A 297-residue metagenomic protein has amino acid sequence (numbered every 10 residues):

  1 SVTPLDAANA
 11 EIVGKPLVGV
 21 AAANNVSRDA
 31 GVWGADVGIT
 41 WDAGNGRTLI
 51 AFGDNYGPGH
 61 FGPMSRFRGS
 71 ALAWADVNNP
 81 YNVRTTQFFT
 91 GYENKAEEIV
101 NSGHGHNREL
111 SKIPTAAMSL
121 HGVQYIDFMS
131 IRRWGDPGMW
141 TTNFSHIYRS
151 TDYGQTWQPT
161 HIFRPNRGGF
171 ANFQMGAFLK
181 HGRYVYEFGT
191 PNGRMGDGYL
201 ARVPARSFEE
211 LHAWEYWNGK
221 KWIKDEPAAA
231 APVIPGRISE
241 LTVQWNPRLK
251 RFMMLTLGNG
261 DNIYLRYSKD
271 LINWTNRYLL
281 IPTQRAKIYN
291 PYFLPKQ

Functional and structural regions predicted by a protein language model:
V2-W33, D42-L110, S119-G169, G182-E240 (+1 more regions): Beta-rich carbohydrate-recognition and catalytic domains
V37-I39, P114-A116, M175-A177, E240-T242 (+1 more regions): Conserved beta-strand position repeated once per blade in WD40 beta-propeller domains
K287-N290, L294-Q297: Membrane-proximal bilayer-interacting regions
